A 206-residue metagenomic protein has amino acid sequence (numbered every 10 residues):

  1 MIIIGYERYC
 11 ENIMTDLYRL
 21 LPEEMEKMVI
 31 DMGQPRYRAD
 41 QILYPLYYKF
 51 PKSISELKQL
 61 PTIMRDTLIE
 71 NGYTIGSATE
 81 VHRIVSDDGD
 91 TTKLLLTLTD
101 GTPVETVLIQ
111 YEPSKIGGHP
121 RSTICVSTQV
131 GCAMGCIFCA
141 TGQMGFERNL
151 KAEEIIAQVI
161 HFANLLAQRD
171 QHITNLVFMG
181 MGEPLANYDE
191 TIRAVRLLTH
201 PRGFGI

Functional and structural regions predicted by a protein language model:
I2-S122: Flexible, acidic/Gly-rich N-terminal and inter-domain linker regions that tether and position cofactor-handling modules
I109-V130, M134-I206: Conserved Radical SAM active-site core
